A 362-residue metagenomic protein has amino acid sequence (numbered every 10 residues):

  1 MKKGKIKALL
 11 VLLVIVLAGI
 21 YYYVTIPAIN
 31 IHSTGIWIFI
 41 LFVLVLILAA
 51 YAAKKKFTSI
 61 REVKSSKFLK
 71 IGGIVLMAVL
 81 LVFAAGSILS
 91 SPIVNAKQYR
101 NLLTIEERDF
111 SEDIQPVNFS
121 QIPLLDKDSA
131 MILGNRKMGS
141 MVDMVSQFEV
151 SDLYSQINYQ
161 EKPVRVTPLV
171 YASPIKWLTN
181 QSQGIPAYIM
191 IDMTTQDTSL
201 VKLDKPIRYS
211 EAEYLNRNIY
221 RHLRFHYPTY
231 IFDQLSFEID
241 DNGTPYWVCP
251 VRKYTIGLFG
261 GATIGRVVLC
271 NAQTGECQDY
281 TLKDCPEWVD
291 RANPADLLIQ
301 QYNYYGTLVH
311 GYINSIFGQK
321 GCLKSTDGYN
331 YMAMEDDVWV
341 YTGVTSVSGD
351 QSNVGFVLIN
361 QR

Functional and structural regions predicted by a protein language model:
K3-R362: Soluble extracytoplasmic regions of secretory-pathway and membrane proteins
